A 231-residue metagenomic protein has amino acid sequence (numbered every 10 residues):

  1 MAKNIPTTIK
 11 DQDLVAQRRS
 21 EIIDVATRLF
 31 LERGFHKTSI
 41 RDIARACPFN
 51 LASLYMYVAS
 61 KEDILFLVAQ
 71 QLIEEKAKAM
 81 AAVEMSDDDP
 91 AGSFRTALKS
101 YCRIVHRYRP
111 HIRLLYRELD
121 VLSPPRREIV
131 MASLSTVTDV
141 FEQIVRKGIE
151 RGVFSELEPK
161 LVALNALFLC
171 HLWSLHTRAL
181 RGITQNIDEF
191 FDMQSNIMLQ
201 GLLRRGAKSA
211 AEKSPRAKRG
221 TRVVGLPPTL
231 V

Functional and structural regions predicted by a protein language model:
M1-I9, L230-V231: Short, intrinsically disordered or compositionally biased N-terminal tails of bacterial proteins
A2, E21, V25, L29-D63 (+1 more regions): Helix-turn-helix
R18, K61, V68, L72 (+9 more regions): Hydrophobic/aromatic residues within well-ordered alpha-helical segments
E32-H36, D87, Y108, R151: Short coil/turn segments at alpha/beta junctions that flank glycine-rich nucleotide-binding fingerprints
E74-A77, A82, P125-E150, K160-L164 (+1 more regions): Amphipathic alpha-helical packing segments from all-alpha helical-bundle domains
A81-H111, V162-A166, R216-R219: Hydrophobic alpha-helical connector segments
V105-P125, L175-R178: Amphipathic alpha-helical segments used for helix-helix packing
Y116, R127, I149-S195, R205-R222 (+1 more regions): Hydrophobic/aromatic-rich alpha-helical bundle segments in the mid-to-C-terminal region
